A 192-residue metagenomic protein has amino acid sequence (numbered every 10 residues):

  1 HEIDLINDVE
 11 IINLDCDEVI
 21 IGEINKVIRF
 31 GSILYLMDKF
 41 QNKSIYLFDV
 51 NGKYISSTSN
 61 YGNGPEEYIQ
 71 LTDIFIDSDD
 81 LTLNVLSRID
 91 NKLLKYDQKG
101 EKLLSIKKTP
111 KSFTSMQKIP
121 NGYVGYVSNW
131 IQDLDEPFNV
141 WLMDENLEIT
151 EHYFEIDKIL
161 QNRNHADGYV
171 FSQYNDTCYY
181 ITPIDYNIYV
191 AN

Functional and structural regions predicted by a protein language model:
H1-G22: A short helix->beta-strand "capping" segment at the edge of beta-propeller domains
D15-E23, K53-D80, L86-S87: Blade-loop segments of beta-propeller domains
E23-K26, I69-I74, K111-K118, Q161-V170: Repeated scaffold domains used in trafficking and secretory/extracellular systems, primarily beta-propellers
R29-G31, I76-D80, K118-N121, Q173-N175: Residue-level detector of Asp-centered blade-edge/turn motifs that repeat once per structural unit in beta-propeller
N42-Y46, N91-L94, D133-W141, D185-Y189: Structural motif
D49-K53, D97-E101, M143-L147, N192: Short loop/turn segments that connect beta-strands within beta-propeller blades
Q70-L71, S87-P137, H152-I159: Asp-box/WD-like beta-propeller blade repeats and closely related beta-sheet repeat scaffolds
W141-A191: Loop-centered beta-sheet repeat module
